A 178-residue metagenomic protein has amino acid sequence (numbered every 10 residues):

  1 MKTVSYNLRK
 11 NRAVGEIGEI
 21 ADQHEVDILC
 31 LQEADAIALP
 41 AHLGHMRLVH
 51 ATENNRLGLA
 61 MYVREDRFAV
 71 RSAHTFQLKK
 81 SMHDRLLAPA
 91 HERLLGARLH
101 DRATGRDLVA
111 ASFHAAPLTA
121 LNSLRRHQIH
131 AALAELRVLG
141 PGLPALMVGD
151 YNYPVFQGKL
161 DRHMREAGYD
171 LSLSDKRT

Functional and structural regions predicted by a protein language model:
K2-N11: Amphipathic alpha-helical repeat scaffolds
T3-V4, C30, M147: Residue-level marker for buried hydrophobic side chains located in beta-strands that build the well-ordered beta-sheet
L8, A34, F113-A115, G149-Y151: Active-site metal-binding loops of divalent metal-dependent hydrolases
N11-G15, R56: Structural motif corresponding to alpha-helix initiation and N-cap regions
G15-I20, A34-L48, A60, V155-R165: Metal-dependent catalytic neighborhoods of phosphoester/phosphodiester hydrolases
E25, R106-D107, P141-P144: Short coil/turn segments at beta-strand junctions that form active-site/ligand-binding loops
I28-F113: Structured beta-strand-rich core segments of catalytic domains in phosphoester-bond hydrolases
T119-T178: Metal-dependent phosphoesterases centered on the DNase I-like endonuclease/exonuclease/phosphatase
